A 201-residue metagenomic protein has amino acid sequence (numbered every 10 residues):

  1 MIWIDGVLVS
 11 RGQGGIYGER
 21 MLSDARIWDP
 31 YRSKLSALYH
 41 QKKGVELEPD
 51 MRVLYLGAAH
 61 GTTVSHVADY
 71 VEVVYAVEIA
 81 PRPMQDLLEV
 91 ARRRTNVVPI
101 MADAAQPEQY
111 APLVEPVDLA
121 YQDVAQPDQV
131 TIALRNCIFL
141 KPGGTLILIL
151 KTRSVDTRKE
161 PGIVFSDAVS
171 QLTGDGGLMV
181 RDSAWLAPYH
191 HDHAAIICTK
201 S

Functional and structural regions predicted by a protein language model:
M1-R26: N-terminal auxiliary segments of SAM/dcSAM-dependent transferases
D24-H40: Conserved SAM-binding loop and adjacent beta-strand
K42-P49, L113-V114: Glycine-rich helix-loop-beta junction characteristic of Rossmann-like nucleotide cofactor-binding loops
E48-A59: Conserved class I S-adenosyl-L-methionine
R52, V73, G143-T145: Short glycine-centered segments of the SAM/dcSAM-binding site in methyltransferase folds
H60-V71: Conserved SAM-binding loop of SAM-dependent methyltransferases across substrates and taxa, primarily the Class I
V77-D128: S-adenosyl-L-methionine
Q85, A133-K200: C-terminal substrate-binding/active-site "lid" region of AdoMet-derived donor-dependent transferases
